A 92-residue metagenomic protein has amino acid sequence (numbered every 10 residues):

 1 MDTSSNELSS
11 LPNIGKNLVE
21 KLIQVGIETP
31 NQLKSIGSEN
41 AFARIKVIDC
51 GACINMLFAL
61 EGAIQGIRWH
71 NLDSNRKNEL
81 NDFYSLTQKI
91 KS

Functional and structural regions predicted by a protein language model:
M1-N13, E20, G51-I67: Extended, structured, electrostatic nucleic-acid-contact surfaces
D2, K16, E28, V47-I48: Basic nucleic-acid-binding interfaces
S5-S9, V25-E28, D82: Short acidic/polar alpha-helix capping motifs at helix-coil junctions
E7-S10, Q32, N71, E79: Acidic/proline-rich low-complexity IDRs
Q24, S35: Phosphate-coordinating loops and pocket residues in cytosolic domains that bind phosphorylated ligands
P30-N31, E39: Residues in well-ordered alpha-helical elements
S38-I90: Sterile Alpha Motif
